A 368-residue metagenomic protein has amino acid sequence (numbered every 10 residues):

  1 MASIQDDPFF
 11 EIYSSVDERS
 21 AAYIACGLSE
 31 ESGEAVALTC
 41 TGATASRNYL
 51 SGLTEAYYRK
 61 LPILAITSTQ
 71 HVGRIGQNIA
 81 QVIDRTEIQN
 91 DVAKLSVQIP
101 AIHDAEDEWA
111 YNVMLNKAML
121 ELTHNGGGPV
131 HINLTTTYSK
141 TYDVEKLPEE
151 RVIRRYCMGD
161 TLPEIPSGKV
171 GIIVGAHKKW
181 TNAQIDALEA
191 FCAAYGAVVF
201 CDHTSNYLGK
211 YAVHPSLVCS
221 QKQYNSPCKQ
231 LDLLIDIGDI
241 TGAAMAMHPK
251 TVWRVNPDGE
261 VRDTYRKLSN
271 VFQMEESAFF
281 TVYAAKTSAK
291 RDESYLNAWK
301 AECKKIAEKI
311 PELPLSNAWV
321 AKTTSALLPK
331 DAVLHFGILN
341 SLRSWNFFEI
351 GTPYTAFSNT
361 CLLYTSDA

Functional and structural regions predicted by a protein language model:
M1-A285, K330: N-terminal alpha/beta PP-like core and its mobile active-site loop of ThDP/TPP-dependent enzymes
M1-Q5, I24-C26, G337-Y354: Acidic-glycine-rich active-site phosphate/pyrophosphate-binding loop
E18, C361-L362: Short, acidic/glycine-rich phosphate-metal binding loop used to engage nucleotide
R74, R343, L363: Short, small-residue-enriched loops and turns at beta-alpha junctions that line or gate enzyme active sites
G196, W319, F347-E349: Glycine-centered secondary-structure boundary/capping sites
P249-N340: Phosphate/pyrophosphate-binding active-site segments
Y354-T360: Short pre-catalytic strand/loop immediately N-terminal to key active-site residues, enriched for Gly-Thr
Y364-A368: Conserved small/polar residues in nucleotide/adenosyl-binding loops
